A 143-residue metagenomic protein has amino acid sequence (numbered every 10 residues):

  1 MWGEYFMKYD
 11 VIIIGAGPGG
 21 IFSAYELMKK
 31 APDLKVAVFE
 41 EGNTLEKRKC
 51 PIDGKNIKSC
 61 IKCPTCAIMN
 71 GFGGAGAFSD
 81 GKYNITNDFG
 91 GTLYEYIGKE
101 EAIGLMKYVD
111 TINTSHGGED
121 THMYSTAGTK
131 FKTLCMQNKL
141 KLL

Functional and structural regions predicted by a protein language model:
M1-F6: Short, Lys/Arg-enriched N-terminal segments with co-localized hydrophobic residues within the first ~10-30 amino acids
M7-G19, A37-F39: Beta1/beta-strand and adjacent pyrophosphate-binding region of the FAD-binding site in flavoprotein oxidoreductases
K8-Y9, P32-K35, F72-G73: Short coil/turn connectors at secondary-structure junctions
I13-G15, S23, G81: Conserved structural-core and active-site-/substrate-pathway-adjacent residues in large, well-folded domains of enzymes
I21-F22, T133: A broad detector of short, well-ordered amphipathic alpha-helices that serve as recognition/interaction surfaces
A24, M28: Gly/Ala-rich phosphate-binding loop of Rossmann-like dinucleotide-binding domains, activating on the conserved
D33-E40, L45: Short beta-strand "acidic-cap" motif of Rossmann-like dinucleotide-binding folds
T44-L143: Conserved N-terminal/central alpha/beta ligand/cofactor-binding core
